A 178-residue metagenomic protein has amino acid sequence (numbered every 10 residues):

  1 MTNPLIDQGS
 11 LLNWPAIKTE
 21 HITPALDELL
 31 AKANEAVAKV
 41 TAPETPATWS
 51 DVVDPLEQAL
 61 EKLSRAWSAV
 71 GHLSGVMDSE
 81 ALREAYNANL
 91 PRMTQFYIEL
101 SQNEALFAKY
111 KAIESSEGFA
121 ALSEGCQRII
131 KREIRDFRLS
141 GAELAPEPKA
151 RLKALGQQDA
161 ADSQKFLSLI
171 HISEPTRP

Functional and structural regions predicted by a protein language model:
M1-S173: Zn2+-dependent metallopeptidase catalytic domains
E174-P178: Short "domain-exit" segments at the C-terminal end of structured domains
